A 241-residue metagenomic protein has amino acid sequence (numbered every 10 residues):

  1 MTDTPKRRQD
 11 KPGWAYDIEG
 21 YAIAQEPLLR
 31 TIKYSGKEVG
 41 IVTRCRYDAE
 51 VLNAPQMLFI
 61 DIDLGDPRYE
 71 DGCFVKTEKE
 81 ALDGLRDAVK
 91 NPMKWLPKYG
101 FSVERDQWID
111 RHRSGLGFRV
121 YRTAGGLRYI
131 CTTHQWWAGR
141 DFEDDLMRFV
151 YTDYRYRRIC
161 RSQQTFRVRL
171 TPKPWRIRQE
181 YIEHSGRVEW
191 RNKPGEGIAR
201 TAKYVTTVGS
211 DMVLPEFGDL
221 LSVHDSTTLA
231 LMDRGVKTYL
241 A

Functional and structural regions predicted by a protein language model:
M1-T123, T133-D144, F166-A241: Signature for HUH/AEP ssDNA processing cores
A124-R128: The conserved glycine-aromatic submotif of the RRM
Y129, Y154-R155, V168-L170: Ampipathic, surface-exposed secondary-structure segments
L146-R157: A common structural junction motif
R157-R158, E196: Short, surface-exposed, polar/charged, turn-prone segments marking secondary-structure boundaries
